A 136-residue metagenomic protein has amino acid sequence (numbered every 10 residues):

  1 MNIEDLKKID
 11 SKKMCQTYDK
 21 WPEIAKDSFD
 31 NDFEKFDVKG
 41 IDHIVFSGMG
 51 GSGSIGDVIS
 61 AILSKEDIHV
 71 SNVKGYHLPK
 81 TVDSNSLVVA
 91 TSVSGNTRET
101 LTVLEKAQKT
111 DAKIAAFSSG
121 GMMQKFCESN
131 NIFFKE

Functional and structural regions predicted by a protein language model:
M1-F29: Cofactor-/ligand-binding subdomain signature composed of acidic, glycine-rich, tryptophan-containing flexible loops
I24-G40: A short, well-structured juxtamembrane/interface segment
K39-E136: Glycine-rich phosphate-binding loops that contact phosphosugars or nucleotide phosphates
